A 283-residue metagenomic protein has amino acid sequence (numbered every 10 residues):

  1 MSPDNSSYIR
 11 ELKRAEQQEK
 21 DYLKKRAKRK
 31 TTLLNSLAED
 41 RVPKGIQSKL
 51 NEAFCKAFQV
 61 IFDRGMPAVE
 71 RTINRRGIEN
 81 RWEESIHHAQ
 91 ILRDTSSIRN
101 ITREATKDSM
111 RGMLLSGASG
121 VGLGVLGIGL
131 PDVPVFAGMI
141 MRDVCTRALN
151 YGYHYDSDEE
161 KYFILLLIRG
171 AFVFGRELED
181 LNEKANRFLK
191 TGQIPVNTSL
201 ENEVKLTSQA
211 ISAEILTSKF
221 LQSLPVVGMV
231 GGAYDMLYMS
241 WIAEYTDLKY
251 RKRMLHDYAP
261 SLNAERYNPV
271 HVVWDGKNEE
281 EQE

Functional and structural regions predicted by a protein language model:
M1-A118, C145-E283: Terminal, membrane-proximal amphipathic helices and intrinsically disordered targeting/regulatory segments
S119-P131, V226: Transmembrane alpha-helix interface/packing and boundary motifs in multi-pass membrane proteins, characterized by
V133-P134, H154: Short, surface-exposed loop/turn motifs that are enriched in glycine and acidic residues and include a nearby proline
P134, G138-I140: Conserved mixed alpha/beta catalytic, RNA-binding, or beta-rich assembly cores of soluble enzyme, regulatory
